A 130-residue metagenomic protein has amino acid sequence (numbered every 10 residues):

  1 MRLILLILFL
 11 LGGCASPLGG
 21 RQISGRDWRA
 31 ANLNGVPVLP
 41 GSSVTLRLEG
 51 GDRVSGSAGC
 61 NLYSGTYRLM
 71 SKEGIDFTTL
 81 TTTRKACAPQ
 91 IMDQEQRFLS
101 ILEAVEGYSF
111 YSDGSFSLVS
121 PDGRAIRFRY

Functional and structural regions predicted by a protein language model:
M1-G12: Sec-dependent bacterial lipoprotein signal peptides
C14-Y130: Lipid interaction determinants
